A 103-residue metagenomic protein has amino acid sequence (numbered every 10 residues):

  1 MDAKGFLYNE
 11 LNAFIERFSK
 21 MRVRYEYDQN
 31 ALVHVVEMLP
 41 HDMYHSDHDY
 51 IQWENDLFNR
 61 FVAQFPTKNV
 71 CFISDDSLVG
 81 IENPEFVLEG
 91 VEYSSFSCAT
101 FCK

Functional and structural regions predicted by a protein language model:
G5-R17: Short amphipathic alpha-helix segments
I15-V35: Short edge beta-strands and adjacent turn/loop segments
L32-V36, K68-C71: Hydrophobic beta-strand segments of well-ordered beta-sheets in folded domains
V35-N55: A short interface-forming secondary-structure element
M38-P40, F86-V91: Short, surface-exposed amphipathic charged segments that create phosphate/polyanion-binding patches used for binding
N59-E89: A short amphipathic beta-strand at an alpha->beta junction
S94-K103: Extended, charge-rich low-complexity interaction segments
